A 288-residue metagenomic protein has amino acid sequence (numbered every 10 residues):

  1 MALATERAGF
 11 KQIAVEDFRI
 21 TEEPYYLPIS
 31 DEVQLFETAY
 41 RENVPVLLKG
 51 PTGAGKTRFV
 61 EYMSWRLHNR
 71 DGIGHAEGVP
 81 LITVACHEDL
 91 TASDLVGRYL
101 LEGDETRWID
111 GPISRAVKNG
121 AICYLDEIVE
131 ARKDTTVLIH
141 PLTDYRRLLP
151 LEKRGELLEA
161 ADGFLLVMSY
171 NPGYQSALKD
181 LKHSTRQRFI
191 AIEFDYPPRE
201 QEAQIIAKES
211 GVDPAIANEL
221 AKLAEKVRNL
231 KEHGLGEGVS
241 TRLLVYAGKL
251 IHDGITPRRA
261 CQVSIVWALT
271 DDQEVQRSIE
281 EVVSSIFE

Functional and structural regions predicted by a protein language model:
M1-N218, K222, S284-E288: AAA+ P-loop NTPase catalytic core and its hallmark functional loops
I192-D195, G234, D253, T270: A short, ordered amphipathic alpha-helix with a cationic face
S210-I265: Conserved AAA+ ATPase small/helical "lid" subdomain
P257-E288: C-terminal engagement/docking regions of AAA+ P-loop ATPases
